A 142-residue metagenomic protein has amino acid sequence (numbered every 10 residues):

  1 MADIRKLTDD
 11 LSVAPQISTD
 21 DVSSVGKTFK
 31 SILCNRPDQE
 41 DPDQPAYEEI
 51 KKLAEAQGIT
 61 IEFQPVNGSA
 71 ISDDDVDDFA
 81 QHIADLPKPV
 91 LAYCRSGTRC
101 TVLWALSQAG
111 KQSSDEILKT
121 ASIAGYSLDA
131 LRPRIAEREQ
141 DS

Functional and structural regions predicted by a protein language model:
M1-V90, A105-S142: Cys-dependent protein tyrosine phosphatase-like superfamily
V90-T101: A phosphate-binding catalytic loop at a beta-strand-loop-alpha-helix junction that coordinates phosphoryl groups
